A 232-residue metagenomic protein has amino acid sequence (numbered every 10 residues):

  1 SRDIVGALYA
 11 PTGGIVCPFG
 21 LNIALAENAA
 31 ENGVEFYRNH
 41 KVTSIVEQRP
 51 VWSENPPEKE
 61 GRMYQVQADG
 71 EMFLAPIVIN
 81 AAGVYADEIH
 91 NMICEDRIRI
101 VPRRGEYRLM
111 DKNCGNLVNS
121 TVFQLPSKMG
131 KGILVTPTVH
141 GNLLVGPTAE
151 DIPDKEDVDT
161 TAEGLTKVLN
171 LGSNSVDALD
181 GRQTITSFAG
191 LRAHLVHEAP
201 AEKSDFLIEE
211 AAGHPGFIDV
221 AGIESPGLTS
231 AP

Functional and structural regions predicted by a protein language model:
S1-V5, G132-I133: Dinucleotide-binding Rossmann-like beta1-alpha1 core, especially the glycine-rich loop that anchors the ADP
L8-W52, P56-P57, G61-I77: Helical element adjacent to the flavin cofactor pocket in flavoenzyme catalytic cores
Y9-N28, G83-Y85, T161-G172, I223-A231: Mid-domain beta-loop-alpha active-site segment that forms a flexible, acidic cofactor/metal-binding surface
G20-I23, E27-E31, N39-V42, A68-G70 (+4 more regions): Flavin (primarily FAD) cofactor-binding/catalytic cores of flavoenzymes
S44-I45, P57, V135-P137, I208: A structural signal for short hydrophobic beta-strand segments in well-ordered beta-sheet cores
N80-E95: Flavin (primarily FAD) binding-site architecture
C94, R104-E106, K112-L143, T148-D154 (+2 more regions): Mid-domain catalytic core of redox enzymes that form a hydrophobic substrate pocket/lid adjacent to a catalytic redox
G130, V139-H140, D151, E156-P232: C-terminal catalytic lobe of FAD-dependent flavoproteins
